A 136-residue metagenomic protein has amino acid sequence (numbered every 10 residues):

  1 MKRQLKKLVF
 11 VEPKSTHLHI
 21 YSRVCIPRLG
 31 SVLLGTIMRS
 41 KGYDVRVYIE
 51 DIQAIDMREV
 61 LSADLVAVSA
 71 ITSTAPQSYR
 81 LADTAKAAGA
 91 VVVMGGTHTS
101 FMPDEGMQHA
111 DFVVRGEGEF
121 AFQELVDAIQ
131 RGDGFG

Functional and structural regions predicted by a protein language model:
K2-L18: C-terminal accessory regions of radical SAM enzymes
K6-K7, L34-G136: Glycine-rich beta-alpha loop elements in corrinoid/cobalamin-binding modules across cobalamin-dependent enzymes
P13, P27-R28, V91, P103: Proline-centered helix-kink/hinge sites
H17-S31: Glycine- and acidic-residue-enriched helix-capping/strand-helix junction motifs
